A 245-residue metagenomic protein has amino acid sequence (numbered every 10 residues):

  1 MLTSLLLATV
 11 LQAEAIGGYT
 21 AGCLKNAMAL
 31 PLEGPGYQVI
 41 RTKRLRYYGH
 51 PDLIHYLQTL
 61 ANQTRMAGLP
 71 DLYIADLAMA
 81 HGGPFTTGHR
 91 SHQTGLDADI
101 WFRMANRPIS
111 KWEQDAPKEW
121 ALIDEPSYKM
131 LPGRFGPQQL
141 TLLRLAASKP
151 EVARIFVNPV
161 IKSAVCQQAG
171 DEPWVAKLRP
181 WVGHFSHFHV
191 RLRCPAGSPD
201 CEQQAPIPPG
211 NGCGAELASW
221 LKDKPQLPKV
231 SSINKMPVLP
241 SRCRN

Functional and structural regions predicted by a protein language model:
T3-Q12: Hydrophobic alpha-helical targeting segments used for export or membrane insertion
S4, D71, D97, R154 (+1 more regions): A residue-level signal for beta-strand positions that form part of recognition/binding surfaces within mature
Q12-A75, F135-L142, K149-V152: Active-site acidic/histidine clusters and adjacent loop/turn architecture that either coordinate catalytic ions
G17-L24, M28-A29, G83, G95 (+2 more regions): Glycine-centered flexibility motif
Y56-H89, F156-K177: Extended, low-complexity, intrinsically disordered C-terminal regulatory tails of eukaryotic serine/threonine kinases
R65-A67, S91-L96, A147-S148, W181-H184: Extracellular/periplasmic catalytic domains that process cell-envelope and extracellular macromolecules
M79-P132, V190: Acidic/His-rich structured neighborhood in mature extracellular/periplasmic domains
Q114-N245: Catalytic cores and adjacent binding grooves of peptidoglycan-active enzymes
